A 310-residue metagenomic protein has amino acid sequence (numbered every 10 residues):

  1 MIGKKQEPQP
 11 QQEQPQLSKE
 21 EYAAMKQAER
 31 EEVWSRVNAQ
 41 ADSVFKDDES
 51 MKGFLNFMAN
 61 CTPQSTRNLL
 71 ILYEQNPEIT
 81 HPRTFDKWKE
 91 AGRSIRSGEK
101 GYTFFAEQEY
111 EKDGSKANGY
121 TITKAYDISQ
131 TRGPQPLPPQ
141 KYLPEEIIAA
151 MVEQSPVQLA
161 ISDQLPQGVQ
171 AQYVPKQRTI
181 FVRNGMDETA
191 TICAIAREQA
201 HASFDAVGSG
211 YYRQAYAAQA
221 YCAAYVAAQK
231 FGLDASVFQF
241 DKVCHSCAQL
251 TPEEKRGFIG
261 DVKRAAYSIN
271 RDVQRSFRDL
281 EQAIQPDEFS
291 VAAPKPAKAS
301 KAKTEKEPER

Functional and structural regions predicted by a protein language model:
M1-E309: N-terminal accessory/interface modules of nucleic-acid-binding and processing proteins
